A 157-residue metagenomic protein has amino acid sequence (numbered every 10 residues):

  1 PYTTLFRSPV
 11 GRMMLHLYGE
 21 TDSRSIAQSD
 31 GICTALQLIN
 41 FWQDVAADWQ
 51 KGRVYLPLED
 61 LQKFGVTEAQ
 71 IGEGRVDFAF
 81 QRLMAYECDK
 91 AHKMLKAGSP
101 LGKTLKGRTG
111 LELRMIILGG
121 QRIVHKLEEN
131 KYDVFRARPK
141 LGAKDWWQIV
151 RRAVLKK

Functional and structural regions predicted by a protein language model:
P1-L5: Short, small-residue-biased leader/transition segments that mark boundaries at the very start of proteins
F6-L36, W42, A46-K157: Catalytic cores of Mg2+-dependent Asp-rich isoprenoid enzymes
